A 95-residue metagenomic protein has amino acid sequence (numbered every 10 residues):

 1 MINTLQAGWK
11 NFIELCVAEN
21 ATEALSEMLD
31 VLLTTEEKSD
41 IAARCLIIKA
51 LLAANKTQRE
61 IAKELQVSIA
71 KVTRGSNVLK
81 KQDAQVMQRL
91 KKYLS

Functional and structural regions predicted by a protein language model:
M1-E19: General nucleic-acid-binding
L25-R44: Short, Lys/Arg-enriched anionic-surface-contact patches
I41-K56: Short, amphipathic alpha-helical "recognition" segments used to contact nucleic acids or chromatin
E60-Q66: Short alpha-helical "recognition helix" segments of helix-turn-helix
S76-R89: Short, solvent-exposed alpha-helical "recognition" segments
R89-S95: Intrinsically disordered, low-complexity basic tails/linkers immediately adjacent to helix-turn-helix/homeobox/MYB/SANT
